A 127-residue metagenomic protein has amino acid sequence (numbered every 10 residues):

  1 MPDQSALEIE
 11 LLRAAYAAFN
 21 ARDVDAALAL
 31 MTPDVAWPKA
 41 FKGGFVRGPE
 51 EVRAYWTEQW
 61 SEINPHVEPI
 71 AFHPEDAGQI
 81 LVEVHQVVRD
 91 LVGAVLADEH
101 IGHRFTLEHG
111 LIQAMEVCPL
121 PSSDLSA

Functional and structural regions predicted by a protein language model:
M1-D3, L7, R53-A127: A beta-strand edge to alpha-helix "cap/lid" segment located at domain peripheries
M1-L30, S123-A127: Short, low-complexity N-terminal intrinsically disordered segments enriched in polar/charged residues
L7-E10, R22, R47, E51 (+1 more regions): Generic recognition of short, well-ordered alpha-helical interface segments
A15-A18, P38, V88: Alpha-helix C-capping/helix-to-loop hinge sites
D23, D34, L111: Conserved functional loop/turn residues at catalytic and ligand-binding sites
D34, G44-A54, E75: Short beta-edge strand/loop motif at the mouth of beta-sheet-based domains
A36-V46, E58, E62, C118: A short gly/proline-enriched turn/hairpin at secondary-structure junctions
